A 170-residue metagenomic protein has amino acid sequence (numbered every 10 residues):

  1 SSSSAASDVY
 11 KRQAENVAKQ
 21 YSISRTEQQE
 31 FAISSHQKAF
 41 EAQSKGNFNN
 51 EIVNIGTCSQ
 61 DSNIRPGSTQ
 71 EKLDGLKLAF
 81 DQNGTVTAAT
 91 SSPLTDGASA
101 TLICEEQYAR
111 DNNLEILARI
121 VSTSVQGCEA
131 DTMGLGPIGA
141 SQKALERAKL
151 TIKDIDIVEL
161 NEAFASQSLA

Functional and structural regions predicted by a protein language model:
S1-A6, Y10: Single conserved hydrophobic/aromatic residue that forms the stacking wall/gate of nucleotide- or nucleobase-binding
S7-D8, K19-I33, V86-A100, V121-R147 (+1 more regions): Active-site pocket-shaping loop/turn-to-helix segments
A14, A18-Y21, R25, A32-N47 (+4 more regions): Structural signal for hydrophobic packing residues in well-ordered secondary-structure cores of soluble enzyme domains
A14, Q28, L73, D96 (+5 more regions): Conserved small-residue
E27-D111: N-terminal extracellular/periplasmic Venus flytrap/periplasmic-binding protein-like
S59-I64, A130-P137, E162-A170: Short glycine/threonine-rich loop-to-helix capping motif typified by GTGT followed within a few residues by an Asp-Pro
A109-R110, E146-I152: Structural alpha/beta core scaffold segments of enzyme domains
